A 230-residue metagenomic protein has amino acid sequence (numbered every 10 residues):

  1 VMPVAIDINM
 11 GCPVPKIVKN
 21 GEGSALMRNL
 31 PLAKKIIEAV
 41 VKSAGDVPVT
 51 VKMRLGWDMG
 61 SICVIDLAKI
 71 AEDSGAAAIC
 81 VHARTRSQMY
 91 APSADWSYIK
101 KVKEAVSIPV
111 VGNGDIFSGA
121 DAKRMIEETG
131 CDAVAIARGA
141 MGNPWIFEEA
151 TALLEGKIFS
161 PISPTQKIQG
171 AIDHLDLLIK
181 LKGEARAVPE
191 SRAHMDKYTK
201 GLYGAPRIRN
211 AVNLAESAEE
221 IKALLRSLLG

Functional and structural regions predicted by a protein language model:
V1-E22, L30-I108, E128: Alpha/beta enzyme core
P13, G23-A25, D58, T85 (+2 more regions): Gly/Ser/Thr-rich beta-alpha loop segments that engage phosphate groups in nucleotides
N29-I36, G170-A171, S191: Hydrophobic alpha-helical membrane-association signature
K42, C63-A78, S97, K101-G112 (+1 more regions): Alpha/beta catalytic cores of nucleotide-metabolism and tRNA/nucleoside-modifying enzymes
